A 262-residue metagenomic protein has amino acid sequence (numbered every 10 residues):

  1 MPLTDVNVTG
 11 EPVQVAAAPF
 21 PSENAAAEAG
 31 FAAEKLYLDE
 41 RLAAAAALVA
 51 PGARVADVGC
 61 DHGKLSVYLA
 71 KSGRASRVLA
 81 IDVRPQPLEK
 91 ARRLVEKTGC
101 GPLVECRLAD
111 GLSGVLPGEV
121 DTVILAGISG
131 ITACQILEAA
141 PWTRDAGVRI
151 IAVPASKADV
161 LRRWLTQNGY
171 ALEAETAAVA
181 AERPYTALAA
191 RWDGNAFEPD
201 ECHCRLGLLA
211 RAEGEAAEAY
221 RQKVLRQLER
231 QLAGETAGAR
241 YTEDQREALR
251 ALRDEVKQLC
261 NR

Functional and structural regions predicted by a protein language model:
F31-L38, S113-G114, E119, I131-R262: Class I S-adenosyl-L-methionine
Y37-G52: Conserved alpha-helix/loop element of class I SAM-dependent methyltransferases that forms part of the SAM/SAH-binding
G52-D61: Conserved class I S-adenosyl-L-methionine
G63, V67: Glycine-rich SAM-binding Motif I of class I
R77-D82: Conserved SAM-binding motif I beta-strand of class I
R84-Q86: Conserved SAM/SAH-binding beta-strand->alpha-helix loop
E89-G118: S-adenosyl-L-methionine
V120-G127: Short SAM/SAH-binding signature in class I
